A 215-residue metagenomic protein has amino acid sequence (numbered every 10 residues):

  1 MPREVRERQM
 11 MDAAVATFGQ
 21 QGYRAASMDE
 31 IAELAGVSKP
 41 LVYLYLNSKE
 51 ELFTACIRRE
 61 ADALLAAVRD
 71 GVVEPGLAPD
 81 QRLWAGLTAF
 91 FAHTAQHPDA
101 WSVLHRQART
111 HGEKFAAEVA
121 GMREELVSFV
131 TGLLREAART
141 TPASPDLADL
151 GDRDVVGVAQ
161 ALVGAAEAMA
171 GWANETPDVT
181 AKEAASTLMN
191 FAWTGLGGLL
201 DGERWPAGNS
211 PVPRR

Functional and structural regions predicted by a protein language model:
M1-V5, A138-L150, L200-R215: N-terminal intrinsically disordered/low-complexity leader segments
Q9, A13, T17-E51, A55: Helix-turn-helix
E51, A85, A92-T131, A148-D154 (+1 more regions): Short secondary-structure transition hinges
F53-E60, A67, L104: Alpha-helical DNA-contacting segments of helix-turn-helix folds
A55, D70-D99, A143, D152 (+3 more regions): Hydrophobic alpha-helical connector segments
D62-A66, E113-P142, V156-Q160, E183-G197: Amphipathic alpha-helical packing segments from all-alpha helical-bundle domains
A92-Q96, A100, G132, A159-V179 (+1 more regions): Amphipathic C-terminal alpha-helical segment
